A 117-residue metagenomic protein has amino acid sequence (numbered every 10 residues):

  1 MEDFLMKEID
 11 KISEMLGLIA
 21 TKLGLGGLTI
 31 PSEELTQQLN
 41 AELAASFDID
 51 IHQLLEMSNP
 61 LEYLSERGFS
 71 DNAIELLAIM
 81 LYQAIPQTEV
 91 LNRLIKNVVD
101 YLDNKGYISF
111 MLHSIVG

Functional and structural regions predicted by a protein language model:
M1-N72, D100-Y101: N-terminal alpha-helical interaction modules that lie
D3-F4, E8, F69-L76, V90 (+1 more regions): Structural signature of alpha-solenoid helical repeat junctions
D10, M15, L76-Q83, S114-G117: "A position-specific structural signal for the A-helix of alpha-solenoid helical repeats
L61-L94: Charged low-complexity stretches with an acidic bias
Y82-G117: Amphipathic alpha-helical binding modules
